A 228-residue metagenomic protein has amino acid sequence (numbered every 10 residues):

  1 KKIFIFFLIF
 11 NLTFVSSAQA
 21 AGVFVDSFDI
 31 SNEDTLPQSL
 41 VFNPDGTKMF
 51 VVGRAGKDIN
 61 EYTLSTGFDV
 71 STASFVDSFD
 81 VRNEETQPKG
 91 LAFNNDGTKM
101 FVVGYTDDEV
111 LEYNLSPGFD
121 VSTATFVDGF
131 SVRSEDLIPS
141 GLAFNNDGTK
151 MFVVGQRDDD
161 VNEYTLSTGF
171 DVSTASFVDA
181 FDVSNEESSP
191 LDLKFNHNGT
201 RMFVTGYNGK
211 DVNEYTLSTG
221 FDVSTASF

Functional and structural regions predicted by a protein language model:
I5-T13: Bacterial N-terminal signal peptides
A18-A20: Boundary at the C-terminal end of the N-terminal hydrophobic targeting segment
F24-S31, S74-R82, T125-R133, S176-S184: A short beta-strand motif characteristic of beta-propeller blades
F42-D45, N95-D96, N146-D147, H197-N198: Residue-level detector of Asp-centered blade-edge/turn motifs that repeat once per structural unit in beta-propeller
R54, Y105, Q156, Y207: Short loop/turn segments immediately following the C-termini of beta-strands
E61-S71, Y113-S122, Y164-S173, Y215-T225: Short loop/turn segments immediately following beta-strands, especially the blade-tip and inter-blade linker loops
